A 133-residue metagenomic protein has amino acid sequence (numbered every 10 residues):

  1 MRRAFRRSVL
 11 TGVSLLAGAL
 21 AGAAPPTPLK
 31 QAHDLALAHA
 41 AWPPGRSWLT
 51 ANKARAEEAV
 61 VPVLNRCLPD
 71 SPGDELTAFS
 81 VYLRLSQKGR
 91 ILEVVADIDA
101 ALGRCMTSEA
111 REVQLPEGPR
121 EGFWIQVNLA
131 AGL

Functional and structural regions predicted by a protein language model:
M1-A4: N-terminal secretory signal peptides that target proteins for export/translocation
R6-T11, E57: General helical structural elements
L10-A19: Bacterial N-terminal signal peptides
G22-L133: Charge-biased low-complexity segments
